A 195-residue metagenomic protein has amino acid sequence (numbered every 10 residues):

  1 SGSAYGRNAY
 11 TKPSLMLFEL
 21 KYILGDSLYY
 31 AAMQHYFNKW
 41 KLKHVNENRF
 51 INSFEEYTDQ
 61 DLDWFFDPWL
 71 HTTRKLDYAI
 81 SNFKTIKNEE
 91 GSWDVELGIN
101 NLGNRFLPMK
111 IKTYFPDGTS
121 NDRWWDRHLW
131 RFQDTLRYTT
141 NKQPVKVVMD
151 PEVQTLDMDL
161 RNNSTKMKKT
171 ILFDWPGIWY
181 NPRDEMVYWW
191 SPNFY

Functional and structural regions predicted by a protein language model:
S1-S3, D157: Juxtacatalytic substrate-recognition/specificity segment
A4-V95: Amphipathic alpha-helical substructures
E56-T58, N101-G103, D157: Extracellular acidic, Ser/Thr/Pro-rich low-complexity tracts
L62, L76-A79, T85-P151: Beta-strand-rich binding/interaction modules
P151-N163: Short acidic/polar inter-strand loop motif in beta-rich domains
L160-K168, F173: Terminal edge beta-strands and adjacent linker/stalk segments of extracellular immunoglobulin-superfamily beta-sandwich
P176-Y195: Compositionally biased low-complexity segments at domain edges in trafficked proteins and select soluble regulators
